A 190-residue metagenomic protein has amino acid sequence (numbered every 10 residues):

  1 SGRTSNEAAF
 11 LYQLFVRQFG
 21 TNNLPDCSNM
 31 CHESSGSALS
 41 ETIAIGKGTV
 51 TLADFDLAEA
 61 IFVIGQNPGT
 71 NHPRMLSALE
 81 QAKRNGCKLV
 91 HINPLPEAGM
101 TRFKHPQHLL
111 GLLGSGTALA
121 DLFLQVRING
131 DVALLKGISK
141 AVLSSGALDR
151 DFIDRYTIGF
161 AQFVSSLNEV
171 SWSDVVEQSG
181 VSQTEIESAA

Functional and structural regions predicted by a protein language model:
S1-A190: Cofactor-pocket helix-loop regions in the catalytic cores of large enzyme subunits
